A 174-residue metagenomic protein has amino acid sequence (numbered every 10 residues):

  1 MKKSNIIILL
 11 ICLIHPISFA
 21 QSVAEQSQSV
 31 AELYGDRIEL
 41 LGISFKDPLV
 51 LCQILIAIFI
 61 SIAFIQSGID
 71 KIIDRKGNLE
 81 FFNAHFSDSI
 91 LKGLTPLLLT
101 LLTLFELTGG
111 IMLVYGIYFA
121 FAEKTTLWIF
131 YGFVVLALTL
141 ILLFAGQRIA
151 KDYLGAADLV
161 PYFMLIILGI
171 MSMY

Functional and structural regions predicted by a protein language model:
M1-E25: N-terminal secretory/membrane targeting signals
M1-I6, D74, L91-L94, D152: Poly-acidic low-complexity segments
L9-C12, N78, L113: Enrichment for repetitive, rod-forming helical segments
A20-D70, T100, L104, T108-Y174: Extended, low-polarity transmembrane helix blocks
R75-T95: Cytosolic, membrane-interface loops and tails of multi-pass inner-membrane proteins
